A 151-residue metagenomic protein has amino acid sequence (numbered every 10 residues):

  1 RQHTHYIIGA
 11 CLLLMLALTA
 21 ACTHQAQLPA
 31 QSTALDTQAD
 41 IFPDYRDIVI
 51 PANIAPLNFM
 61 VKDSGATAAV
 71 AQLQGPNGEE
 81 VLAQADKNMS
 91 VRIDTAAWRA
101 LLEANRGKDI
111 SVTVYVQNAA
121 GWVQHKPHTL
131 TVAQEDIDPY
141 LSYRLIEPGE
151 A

Functional and structural regions predicted by a protein language model:
R1-A10: Bacterial N-terminal signal peptides that target proteins for export
G9-T19: Bacterial N-terminal signal peptides
C22-A151: Sequence signature of WD/YWTD-type beta-propeller architectures
